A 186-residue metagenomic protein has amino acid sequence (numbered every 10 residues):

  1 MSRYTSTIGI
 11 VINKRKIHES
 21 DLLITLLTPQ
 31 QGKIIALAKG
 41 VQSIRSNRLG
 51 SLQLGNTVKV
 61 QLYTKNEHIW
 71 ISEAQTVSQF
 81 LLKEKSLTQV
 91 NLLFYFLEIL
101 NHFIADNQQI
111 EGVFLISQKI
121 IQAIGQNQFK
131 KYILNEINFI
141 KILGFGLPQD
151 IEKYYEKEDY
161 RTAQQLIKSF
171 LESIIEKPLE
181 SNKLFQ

Functional and structural regions predicted by a protein language model:
M1-L22, T28-G32, A36-Q186: Non-catalytic alpha-helical scaffolds and adjoining flexible linkers that form interface surfaces for assembly
